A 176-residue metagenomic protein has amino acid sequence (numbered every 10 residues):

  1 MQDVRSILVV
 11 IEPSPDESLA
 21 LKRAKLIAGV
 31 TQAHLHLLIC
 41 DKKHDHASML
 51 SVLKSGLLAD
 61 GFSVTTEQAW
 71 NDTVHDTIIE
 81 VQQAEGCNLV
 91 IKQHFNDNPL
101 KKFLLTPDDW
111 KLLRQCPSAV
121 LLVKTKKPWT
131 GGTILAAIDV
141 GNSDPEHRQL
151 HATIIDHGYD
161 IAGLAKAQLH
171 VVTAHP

Functional and structural regions predicted by a protein language model:
M1-H36, K127-V172: Short acidic/Ser/Thr-enriched loop-to-helix initiation segments
M1-Q2, S55-L100: Structural beta-alpha unit
I11-S14, C40-K42, H94-F95: Structural motif
Q32-A33, F62, C87, S118 (+1 more regions): Short glycine/serine/threonine/alanine-rich loop segments
H36-L38, T65-A69, L121, H170-V172: General small-molecule cofactor/ligand-binding pocket signal
K43-M49: Short, charged/polar "capping" segments at the starts of alpha-helices and the immediately preceding loops
I79-T133: Gly/Ser-rich helix-loop-strand patches that form or flank binding pockets for ribonucleotide-derived cofactors
P176: A conserved mid-domain beta-alpha-beta active-site/ligand-binding segment of alpha/beta enzyme cores
